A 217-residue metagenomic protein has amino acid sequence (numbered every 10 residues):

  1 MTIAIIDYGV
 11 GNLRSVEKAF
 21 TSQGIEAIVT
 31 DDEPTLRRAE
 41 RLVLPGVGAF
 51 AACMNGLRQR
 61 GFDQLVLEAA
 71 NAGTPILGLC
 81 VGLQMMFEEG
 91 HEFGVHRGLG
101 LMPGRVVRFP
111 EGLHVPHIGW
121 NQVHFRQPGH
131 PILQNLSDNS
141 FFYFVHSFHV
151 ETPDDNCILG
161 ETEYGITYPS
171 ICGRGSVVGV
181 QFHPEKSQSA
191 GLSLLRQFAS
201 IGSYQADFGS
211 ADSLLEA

Functional and structural regions predicted by a protein language model:
M1-A4: Extreme N-terminal starter segment of soluble prokaryotic enzymes
A39: An anion/phosphate-binding loop that grips the pyrophosphate of nucleotide cofactors and donors
G48-N121: Cysteine-nucleophile active-site neighborhood
E89-I166: Pocket-forming structural segment of enzyme catalytic cores
I166-G173: Short, surface-exposed beta-strand/loop micro-motifs that present aromatic residues
V180-A217: Acyltransferase
